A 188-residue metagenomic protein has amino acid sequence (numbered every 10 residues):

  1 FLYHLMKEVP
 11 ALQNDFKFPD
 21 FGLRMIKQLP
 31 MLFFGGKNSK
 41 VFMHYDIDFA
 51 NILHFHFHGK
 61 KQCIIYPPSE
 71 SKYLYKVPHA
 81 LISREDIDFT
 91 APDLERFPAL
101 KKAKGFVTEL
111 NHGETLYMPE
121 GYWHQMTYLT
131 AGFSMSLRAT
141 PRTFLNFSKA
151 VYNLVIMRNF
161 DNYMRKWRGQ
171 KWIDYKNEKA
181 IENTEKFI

Functional and structural regions predicted by a protein language model:
F1-T115, Q125-I188: N-terminal accessory scaffold of Fe(II)-dependent oxygenases
